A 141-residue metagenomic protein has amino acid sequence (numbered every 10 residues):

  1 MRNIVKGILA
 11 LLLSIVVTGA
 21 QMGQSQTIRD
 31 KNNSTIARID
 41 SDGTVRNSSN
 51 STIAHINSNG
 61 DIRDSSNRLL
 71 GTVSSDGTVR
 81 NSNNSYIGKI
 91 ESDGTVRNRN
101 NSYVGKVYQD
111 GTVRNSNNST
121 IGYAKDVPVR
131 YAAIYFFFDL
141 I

Functional and structural regions predicted by a protein language model:
R2-T52, S58-G60, R68-L69, S75-I141: Long terminal segments
